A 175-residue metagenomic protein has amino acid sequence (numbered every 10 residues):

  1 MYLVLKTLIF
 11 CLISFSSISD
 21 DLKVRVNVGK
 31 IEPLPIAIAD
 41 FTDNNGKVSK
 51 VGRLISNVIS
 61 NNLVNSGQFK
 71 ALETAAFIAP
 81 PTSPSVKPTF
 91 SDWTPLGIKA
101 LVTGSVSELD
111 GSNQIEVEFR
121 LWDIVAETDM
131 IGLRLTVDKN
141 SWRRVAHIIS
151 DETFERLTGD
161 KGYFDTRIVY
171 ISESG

Functional and structural regions predicted by a protein language model:
M1-F10: Sec-dependent signal peptide recognition, specifically the positively charged N-region followed immediately by
S14-S16: N-terminal signal peptide c-region/cleavage motif recognized by signal peptidases
D20-V28, F154-L157: A short, compositionally biased domain-edge/stem linker segment
D21-L22, P84-E152: Amphipathic beta-strand/beta-sheet edge segments enriched in Tyr/Trp
R25-T89, V102-E108: Short beta-strand->alpha-helix linker/helix-N-cap micro-motif that forms a surface specificity/interaction loop
T103, I168-S172: Residue position within the beta-strands of beta-propeller blades
H147-D165: Structural signature of eukaryotic scaffold interfaces centered on beta-propeller domains
K161, E173-G175: A flexible loop/linker signature enriched in serine peptidases of the S9 family
